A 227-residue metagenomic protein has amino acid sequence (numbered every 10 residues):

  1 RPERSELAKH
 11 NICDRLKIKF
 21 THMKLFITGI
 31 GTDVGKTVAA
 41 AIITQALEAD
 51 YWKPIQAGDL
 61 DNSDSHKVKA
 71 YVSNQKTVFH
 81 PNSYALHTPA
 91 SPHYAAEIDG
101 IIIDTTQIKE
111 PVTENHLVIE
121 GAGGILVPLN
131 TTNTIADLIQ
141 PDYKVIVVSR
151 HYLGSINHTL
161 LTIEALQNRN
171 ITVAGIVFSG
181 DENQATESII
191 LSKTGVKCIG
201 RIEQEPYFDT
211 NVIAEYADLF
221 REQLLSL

Functional and structural regions predicted by a protein language model:
F26-A40: Glycine-rich phosphate-binding P-loop
V38-I102: N-terminal phosphate/diphosphate-binding loop that engages ATP/GTP or pyrophosphate donors across diverse enzyme folds
K53-P54, I146-S149, A174-G180: Short internal beta-strands
S91-L129, A136: Phosphate-binding/switch loop-helix module in NTP-utilizing enzymes
N130-H151: Inter-motif core of Ras-like GTPase G domains
A136-I139, N157-Q167: Histidine-anchored nucleotide/phosphate-binding helix
I163-L227: C-terminal lobe/tail of nucleotide-utilizing enzymes
